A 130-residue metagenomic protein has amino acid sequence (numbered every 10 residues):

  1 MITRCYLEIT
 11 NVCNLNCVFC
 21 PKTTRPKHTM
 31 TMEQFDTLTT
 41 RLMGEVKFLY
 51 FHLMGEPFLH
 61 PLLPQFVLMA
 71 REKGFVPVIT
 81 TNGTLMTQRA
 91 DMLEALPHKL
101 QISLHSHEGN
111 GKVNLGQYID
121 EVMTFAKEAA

Functional and structural regions predicted by a protein language model:
M1-L100, G109-V113, Q117: Conserved alpha-helical substructure of the radical SAM core
I102-A130: Classical nucleotidyltransferase
